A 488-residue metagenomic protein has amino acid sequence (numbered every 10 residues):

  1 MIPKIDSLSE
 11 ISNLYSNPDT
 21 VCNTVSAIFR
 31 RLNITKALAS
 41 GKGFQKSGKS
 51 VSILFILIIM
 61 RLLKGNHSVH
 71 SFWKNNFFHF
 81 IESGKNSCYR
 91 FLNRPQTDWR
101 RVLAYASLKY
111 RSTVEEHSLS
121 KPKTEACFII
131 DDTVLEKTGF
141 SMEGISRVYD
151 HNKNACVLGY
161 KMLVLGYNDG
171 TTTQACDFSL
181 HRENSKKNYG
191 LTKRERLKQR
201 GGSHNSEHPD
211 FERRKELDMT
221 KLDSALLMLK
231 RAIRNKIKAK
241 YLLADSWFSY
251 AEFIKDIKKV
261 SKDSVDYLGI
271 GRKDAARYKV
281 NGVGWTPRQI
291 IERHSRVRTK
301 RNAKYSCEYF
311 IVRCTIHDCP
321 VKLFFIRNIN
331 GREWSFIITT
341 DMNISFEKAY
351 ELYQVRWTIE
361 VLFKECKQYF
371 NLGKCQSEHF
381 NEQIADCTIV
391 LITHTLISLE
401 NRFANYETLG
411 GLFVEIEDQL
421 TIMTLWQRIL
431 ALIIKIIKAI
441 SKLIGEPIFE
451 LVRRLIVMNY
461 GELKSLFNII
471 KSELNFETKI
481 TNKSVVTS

Functional and structural regions predicted by a protein language model:
M1-N93: Gly/serine-rich nucleotide phosphate-binding loop at the start of the catalytic core of nucleotide/ADP-ribose-handling
I5, K42, N93-E195, E308: Active-site-proximal, Lys/Arg-enriched surface segment that forms a nucleic-acid-binding/basic interface patch
L57, N330, W334-R356: Extended, non-catalytic structural segments that build the interaction scaffolds of large macromolecular assemblies
G65, S87, N93, N152-A239 (+1 more regions): Electropositive, glycine- and tryptophan-enriched low-complexity nucleic-acid-binding patches
F128-V134, F346-S377: Short amphipathic alpha-helical "interface-anchor" segments enriched in bulky aromatics
K198-I326, N330, L409-V414, Q419-T421 (+4 more regions): An internal, acidic/charged active-site-proximal segment that coordinates divalent cations and/or engages
K374-A404, L409, F413-I433: Basic, amphipathic alpha-helical segments enriched in Lys/Arg and hydrophobic/aromatic residues
